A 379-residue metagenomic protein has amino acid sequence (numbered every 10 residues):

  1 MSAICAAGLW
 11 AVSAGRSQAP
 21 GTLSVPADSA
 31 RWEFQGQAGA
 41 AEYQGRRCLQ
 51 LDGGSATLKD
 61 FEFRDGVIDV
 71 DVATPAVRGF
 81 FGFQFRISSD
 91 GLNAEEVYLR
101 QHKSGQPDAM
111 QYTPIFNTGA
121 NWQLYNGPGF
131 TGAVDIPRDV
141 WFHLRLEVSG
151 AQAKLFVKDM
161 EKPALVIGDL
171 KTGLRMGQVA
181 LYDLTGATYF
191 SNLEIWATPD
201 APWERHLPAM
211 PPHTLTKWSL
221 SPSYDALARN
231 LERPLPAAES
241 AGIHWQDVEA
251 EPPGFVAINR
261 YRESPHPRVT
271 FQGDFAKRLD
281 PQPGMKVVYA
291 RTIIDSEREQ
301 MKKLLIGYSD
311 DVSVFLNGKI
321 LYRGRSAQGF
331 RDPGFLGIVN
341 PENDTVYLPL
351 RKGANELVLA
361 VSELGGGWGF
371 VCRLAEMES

Functional and structural regions predicted by a protein language model:
L23-R46, E251-F255: Extracellular glycan-recognition surfaces and repeat-rich motifs
G39-G54, G66: Short carbohydrate-recognition loop motifs
V67-V72, A76-H102, T172, Y182-V269 (+1 more regions): Accessory carbohydrate-binding/adhesion or oligomerization-edge regions at the termini of glycan-active proteins
A120-H143: Short, aromatic/His-centered strand-loop micro-motif at the edge of beta-sheets
I136-V166, D311-L321: Carbohydrate-binding surfaces in secreted/extracellular proteins
L165-S191, F330-E342: Flexible glycan-contacting loops in extracellular carbohydrate-active proteins
S296, M301-F315, L357: Aromatic-lined ligand-binding clefts that engage carbohydrates, nucleic acids, or primary amines
S313-V358, S362-C372: Beta-strand-rich ligand-recognition modules
